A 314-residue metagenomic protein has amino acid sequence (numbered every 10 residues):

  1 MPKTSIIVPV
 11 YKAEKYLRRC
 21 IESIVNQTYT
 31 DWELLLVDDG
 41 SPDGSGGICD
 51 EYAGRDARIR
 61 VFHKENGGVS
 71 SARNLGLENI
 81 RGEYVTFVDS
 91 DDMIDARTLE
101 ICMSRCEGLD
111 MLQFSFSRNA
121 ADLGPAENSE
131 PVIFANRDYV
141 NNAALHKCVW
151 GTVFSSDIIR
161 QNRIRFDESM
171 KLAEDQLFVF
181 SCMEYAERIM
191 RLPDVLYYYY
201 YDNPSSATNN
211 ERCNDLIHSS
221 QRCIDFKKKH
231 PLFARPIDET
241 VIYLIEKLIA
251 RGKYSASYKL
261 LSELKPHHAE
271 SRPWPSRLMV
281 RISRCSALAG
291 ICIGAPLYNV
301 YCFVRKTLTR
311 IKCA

Functional and structural regions predicted by a protein language model:
M1-H218: Nucleotide-sugar donor-binding/catalytic module of glycosyltransferases that assemble extracellular/cell-envelope
P42, V61, P231, G252 (+1 more regions): Short, flexible coil/linker elements and helix-boundary hinge sites characteristic of intrinsically disordered
D194-N203, T208-A234, K247, R251-H268: Catalytic core of nucleotide-sugar-dependent glycosyltransferases
Y254-A314: Membrane-interface aromatic/basic loop that binds lipid-linked glycans or pyrophosphate carriers, typified by
